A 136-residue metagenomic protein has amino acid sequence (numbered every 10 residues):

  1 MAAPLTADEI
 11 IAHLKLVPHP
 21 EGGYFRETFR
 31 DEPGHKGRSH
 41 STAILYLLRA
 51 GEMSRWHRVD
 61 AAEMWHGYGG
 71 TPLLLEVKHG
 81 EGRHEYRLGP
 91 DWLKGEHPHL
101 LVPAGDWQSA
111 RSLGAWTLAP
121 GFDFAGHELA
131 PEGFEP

Functional and structural regions predicted by a protein language model:
A2-L101, W107, L113-F124, L129-P136: Non-catalytic, conserved peripheral segments adjacent to functional cores
